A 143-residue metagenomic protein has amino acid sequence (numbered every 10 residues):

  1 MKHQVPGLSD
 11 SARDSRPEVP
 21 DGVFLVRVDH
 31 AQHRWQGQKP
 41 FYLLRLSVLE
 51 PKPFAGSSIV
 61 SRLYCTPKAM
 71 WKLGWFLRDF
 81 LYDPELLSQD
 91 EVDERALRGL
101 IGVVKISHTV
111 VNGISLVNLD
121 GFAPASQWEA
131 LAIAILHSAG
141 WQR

Functional and structural regions predicted by a protein language model:
M1-R143: Short beta-rich binding modules
